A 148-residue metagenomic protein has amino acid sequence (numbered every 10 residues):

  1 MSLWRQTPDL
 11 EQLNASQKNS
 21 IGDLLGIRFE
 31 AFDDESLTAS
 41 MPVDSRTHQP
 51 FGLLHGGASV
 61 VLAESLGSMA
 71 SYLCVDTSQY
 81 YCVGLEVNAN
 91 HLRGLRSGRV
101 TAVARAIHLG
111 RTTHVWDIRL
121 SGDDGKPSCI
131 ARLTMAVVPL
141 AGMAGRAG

Functional and structural regions predicted by a protein language model:
M1-G148: Terminal targeting signals and extreme-terminal segments of soluble enzymes
